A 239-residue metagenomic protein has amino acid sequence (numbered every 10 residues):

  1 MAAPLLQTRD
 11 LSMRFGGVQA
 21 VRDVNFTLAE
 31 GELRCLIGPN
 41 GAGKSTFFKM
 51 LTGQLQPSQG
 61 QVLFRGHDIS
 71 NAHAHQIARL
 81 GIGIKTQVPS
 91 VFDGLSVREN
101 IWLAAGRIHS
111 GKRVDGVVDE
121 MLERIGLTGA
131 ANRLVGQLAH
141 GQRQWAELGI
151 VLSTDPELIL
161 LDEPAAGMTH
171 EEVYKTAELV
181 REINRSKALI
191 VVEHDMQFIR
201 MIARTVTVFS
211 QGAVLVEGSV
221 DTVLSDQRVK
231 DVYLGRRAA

Functional and structural regions predicted by a protein language model:
A2-A239: Glycine-rich phosphate-binding loops of nucleotide-dependent enzymes
